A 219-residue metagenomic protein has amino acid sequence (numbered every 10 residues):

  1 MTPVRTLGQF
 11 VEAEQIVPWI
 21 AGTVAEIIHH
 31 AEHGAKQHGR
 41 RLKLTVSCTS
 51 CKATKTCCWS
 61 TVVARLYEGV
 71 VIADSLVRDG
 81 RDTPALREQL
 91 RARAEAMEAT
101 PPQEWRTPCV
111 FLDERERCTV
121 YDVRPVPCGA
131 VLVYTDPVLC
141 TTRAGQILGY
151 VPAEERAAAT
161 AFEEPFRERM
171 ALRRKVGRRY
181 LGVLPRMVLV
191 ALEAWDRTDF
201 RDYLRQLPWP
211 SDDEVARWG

Functional and structural regions predicted by a protein language model:
M1-G219: Short loop/turn segments that flank or connect secondary-structure elements
